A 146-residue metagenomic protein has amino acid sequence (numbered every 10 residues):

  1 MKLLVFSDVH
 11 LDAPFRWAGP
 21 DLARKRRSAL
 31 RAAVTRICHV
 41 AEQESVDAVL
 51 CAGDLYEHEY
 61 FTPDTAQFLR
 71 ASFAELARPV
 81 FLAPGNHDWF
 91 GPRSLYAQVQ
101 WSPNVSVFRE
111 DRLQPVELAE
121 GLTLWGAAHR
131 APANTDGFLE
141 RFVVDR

Functional and structural regions predicted by a protein language model:
M1-F68: N-terminal active-site segment of His-dependent metallophosphoesterases
A48, E59-R146: His/Asp/Glu-rich metal-coordinating catalytic cores of metallo-dependent phosphodiesterases/hydrolases acting on
